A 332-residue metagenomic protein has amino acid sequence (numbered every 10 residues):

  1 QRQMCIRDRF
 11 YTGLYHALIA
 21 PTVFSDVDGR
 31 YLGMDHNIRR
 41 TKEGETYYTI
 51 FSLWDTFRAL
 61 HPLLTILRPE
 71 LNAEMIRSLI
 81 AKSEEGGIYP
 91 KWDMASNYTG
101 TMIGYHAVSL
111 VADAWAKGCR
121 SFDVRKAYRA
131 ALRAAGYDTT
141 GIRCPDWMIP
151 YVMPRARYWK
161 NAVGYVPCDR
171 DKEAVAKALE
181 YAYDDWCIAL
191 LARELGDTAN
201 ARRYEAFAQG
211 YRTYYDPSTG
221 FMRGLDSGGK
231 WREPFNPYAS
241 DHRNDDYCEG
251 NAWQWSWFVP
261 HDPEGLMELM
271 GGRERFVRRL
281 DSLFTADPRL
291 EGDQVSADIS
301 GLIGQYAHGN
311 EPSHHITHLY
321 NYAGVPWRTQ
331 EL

Functional and structural regions predicted by a protein language model:
R2-I6: Short, small-residue-biased leader/transition segments that mark boundaries at the very start of proteins
R7, A17, T22, L32-Y48 (+3 more regions): Fold-level signature of zinc-dependent metallopeptidase catalytic domains
R7-V27, I66-L79, G104-T139, R212: Carboxylate/His-rich catalytic cores and anion/metal-binding grooves
A17-S25, K42, S83, G87 (+2 more regions): Structural motif corresponding to the C-terminal cap of alpha-helices
D28-E43, P69-M94, P288-V295: Active-site-surrounding "flap" and adjacent substrate/cofactor-binding loops of secreted or lumenal enzymes, prototyped
R39-I50, Y89-A107: Aromatic/His-enriched, Gly/Pro-containing loop or helix-boundary segments that lie immediately adjacent to catalytic
E43-R58, I66-L67, V108, G118-L332: Active-site core of glycosidic bond-cleaving carbohydrate-active enzymes
S52-T56, P62-M75, K82-I88, T101-G104 (+2 more regions): Structured, non-membrane catalytic/scaffold regions adjacent to prosthetic-group chemistry
